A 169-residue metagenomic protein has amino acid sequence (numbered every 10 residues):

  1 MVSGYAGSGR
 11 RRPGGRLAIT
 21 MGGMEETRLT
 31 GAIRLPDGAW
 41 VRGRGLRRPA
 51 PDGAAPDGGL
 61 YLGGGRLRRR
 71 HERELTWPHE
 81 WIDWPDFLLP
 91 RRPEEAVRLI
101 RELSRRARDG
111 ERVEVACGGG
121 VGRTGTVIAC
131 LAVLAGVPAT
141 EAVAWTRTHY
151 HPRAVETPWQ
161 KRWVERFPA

Functional and structural regions predicted by a protein language model:
M1-E114, A129-A169: Cys-dependent protein tyrosine phosphatase-like superfamily
C117: Short cysteine clusters
T124: Ser/Thr-glycine-rich phosphate-binding loops at phosphate-binding pockets of nucleotides, nucleotide cofactors
